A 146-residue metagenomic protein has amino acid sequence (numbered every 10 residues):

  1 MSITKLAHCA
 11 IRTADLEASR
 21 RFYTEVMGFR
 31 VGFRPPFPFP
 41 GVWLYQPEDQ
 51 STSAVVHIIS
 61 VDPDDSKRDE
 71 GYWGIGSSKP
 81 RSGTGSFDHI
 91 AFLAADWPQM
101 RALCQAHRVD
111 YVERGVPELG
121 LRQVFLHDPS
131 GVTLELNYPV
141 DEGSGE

Functional and structural regions predicted by a protein language model:
M1-A18, F87-I90, V140-E146: N-terminal beta-strand motif that seeds the catalytic metal site of vicinal oxygen chelate
S2, R101-E146: Vicinal oxygen chelate
K5, P38, S86, G120: Exposed loop/turn and edge beta-strand positions of beta-sandwich/beta-sheet ligand-binding modules
A10-R12, Y45, A91-L93, H127: Short hydrophobic/aromatic beta-strand micro-patches that form the beta-sheet surface supporting nucleotide- or nucleic
R12-L16, A95, E118: Conserved beta-strand-loop-alpha-helix junction that forms the acyl-donor binding cleft
R12-V61: Core segments of cupin and vicinal oxygen chelate
D62-S77: Short, flexible, mixed-charge acidic loops at enzyme active sites
G83, H89-F92, W97: Mid-chain, well-packed structural core segment of small domains
